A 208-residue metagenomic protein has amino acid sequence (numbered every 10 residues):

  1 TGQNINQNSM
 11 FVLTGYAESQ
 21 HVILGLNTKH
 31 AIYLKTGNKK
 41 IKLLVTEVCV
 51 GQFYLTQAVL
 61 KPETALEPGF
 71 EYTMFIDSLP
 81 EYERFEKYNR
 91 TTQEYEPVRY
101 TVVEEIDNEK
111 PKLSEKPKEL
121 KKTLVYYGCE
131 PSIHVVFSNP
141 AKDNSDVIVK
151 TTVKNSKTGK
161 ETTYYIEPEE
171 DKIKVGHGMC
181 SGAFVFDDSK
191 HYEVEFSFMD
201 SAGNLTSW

Functional and structural regions predicted by a protein language model:
T1-Y33, N89-S145, H191-E195: N-terminal non-catalytic regions of secreted/periplasmic and cell-surface proteins
A31-I41, T152-K160: Change "in extracellular beta-sheet-rich domains … of secreted and cell-surface proteins" to "in beta-sheet-rich domains
K40-G51, T158-G176: Solvent-exposed serine/threonine-rich low-complexity stretches and specific carbohydrate-binding patches
Q57-G69, E81, K172-D188: Signal that preferentially marks extracellular ectodomain short beta-strand elements of beta-sandwich modules
G69-E71, D146, D187-E193: Extracellular Ig-like/FN3 beta-sandwich strand-entry sites
I76-S78, F198: Conserved structural position at the C-terminal beta-strand of extracellular beta-sandwich adhesion modules
F85-R90, G203-W208: Extracellular fibronectin type III
F186-L205: Beta-strand-rich modules
